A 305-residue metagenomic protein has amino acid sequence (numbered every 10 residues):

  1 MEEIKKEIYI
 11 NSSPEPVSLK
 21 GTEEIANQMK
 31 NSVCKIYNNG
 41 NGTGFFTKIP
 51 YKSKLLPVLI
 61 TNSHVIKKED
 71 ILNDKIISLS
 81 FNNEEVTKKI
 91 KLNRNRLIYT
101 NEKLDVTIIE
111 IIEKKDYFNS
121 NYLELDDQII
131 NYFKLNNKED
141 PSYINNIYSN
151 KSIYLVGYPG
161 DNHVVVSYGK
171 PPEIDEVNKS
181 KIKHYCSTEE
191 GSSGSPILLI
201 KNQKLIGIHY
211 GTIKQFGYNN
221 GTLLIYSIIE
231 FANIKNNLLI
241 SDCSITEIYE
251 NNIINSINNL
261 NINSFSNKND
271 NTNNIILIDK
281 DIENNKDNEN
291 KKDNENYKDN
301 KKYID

Functional and structural regions predicted by a protein language model:
M1-S53: Protease-domain processing segments flanking chymotrypsin-fold serine proteases, especially trypsin-like
E2-E15, A26, S264-D279, K302: Homotypic signalosome interaction modules of apoptosis and innate immunity
N27-N41, K54-L56, I60-K181, L199-K201 (+1 more regions): Serine endopeptidase catalytic core focused on the charge-relay Asp
F45, I144, P171-P172, S187-Y210: Catalytic nucleophile loop of clan PA
I49-K52, G160, E189: Short polar/acidic secondary-structure junctions
H209-N267, N273-D279, D305: C-terminal cap/linker of serine protease catalytic domains
N269-T272, K280-I304: Intrinsically disordered, low-complexity segments used as extracellular stalks/linkers and nuclear/regulatory IDRs
